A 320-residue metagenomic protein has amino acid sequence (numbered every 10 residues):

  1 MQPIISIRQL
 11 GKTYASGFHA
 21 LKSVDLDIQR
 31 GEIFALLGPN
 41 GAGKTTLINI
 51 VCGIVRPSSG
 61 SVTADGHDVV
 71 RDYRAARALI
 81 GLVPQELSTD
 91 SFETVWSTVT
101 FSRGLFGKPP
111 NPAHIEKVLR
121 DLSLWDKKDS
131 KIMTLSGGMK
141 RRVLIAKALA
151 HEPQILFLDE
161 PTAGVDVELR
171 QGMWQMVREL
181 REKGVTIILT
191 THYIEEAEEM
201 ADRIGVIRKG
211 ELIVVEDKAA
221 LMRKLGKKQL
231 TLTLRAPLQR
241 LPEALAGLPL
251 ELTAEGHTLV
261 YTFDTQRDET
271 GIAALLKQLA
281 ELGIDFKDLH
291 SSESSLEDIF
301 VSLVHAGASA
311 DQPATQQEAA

Functional and structural regions predicted by a protein language model:
G60-R71, A75-A76: Conserved ABC transporter NBD signature motif
T100, G104-K127: Conserved ABC ATPase "signature" region
K131-L135: Conserved ABC ATPase signature
E152: Conserved catalytic motifs of ABC-family nucleotide-binding domains
L156-D159: Catalytic Walker B motif of ABC-type/P-loop ATPase nucleotide-binding domains
W174-D264: ABC transporter nucleotide-binding domain
